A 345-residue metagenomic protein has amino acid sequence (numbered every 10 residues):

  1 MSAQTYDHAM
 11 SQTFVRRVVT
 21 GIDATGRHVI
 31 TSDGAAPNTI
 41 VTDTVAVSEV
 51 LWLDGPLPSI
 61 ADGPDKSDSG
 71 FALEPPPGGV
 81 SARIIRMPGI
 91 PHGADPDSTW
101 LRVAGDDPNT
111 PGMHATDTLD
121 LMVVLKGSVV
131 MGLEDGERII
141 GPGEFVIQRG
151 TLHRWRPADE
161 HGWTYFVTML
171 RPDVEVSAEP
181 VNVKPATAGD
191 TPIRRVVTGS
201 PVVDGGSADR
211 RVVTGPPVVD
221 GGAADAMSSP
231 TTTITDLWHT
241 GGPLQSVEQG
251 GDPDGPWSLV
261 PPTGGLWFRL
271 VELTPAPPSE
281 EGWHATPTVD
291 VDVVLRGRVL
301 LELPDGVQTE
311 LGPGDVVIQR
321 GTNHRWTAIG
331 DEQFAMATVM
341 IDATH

Functional and structural regions predicted by a protein language model:
S2-S98, R102-V103, V181-E272: A short, N-terminal "cap"/entry segment at the start of jelly-roll beta-barrel domains of the cupin/DSBH fold
S32, L133, R211-V212, L303 (+1 more regions): Short linear motifs in exposed loops
A36-N38, E137-I139, P216, V307-T309 (+1 more regions): A short acidic/small-residue loop/turn micro-motif
S81-T116, G150-L152, R171, G250-D254 (+3 more regions): Conserved short histidine dyad/triad with adjacent acidic residue
N109-P111, D117-D135, P287-P304: Glycine- and acidic-residue-biased ligand/ion/polar-headgroup-sensing regions
D120, F145-R154, E160-S177, D290 (+2 more regions): A short hydrophobic beta-strand segment most commonly corresponding to one strand of the jelly-roll/cupin
S128, L152, R298, N323-R325: Structural motif
E134-G150, D305-G321: Short acidic-glycine-tyrosine-enriched beta hairpin
